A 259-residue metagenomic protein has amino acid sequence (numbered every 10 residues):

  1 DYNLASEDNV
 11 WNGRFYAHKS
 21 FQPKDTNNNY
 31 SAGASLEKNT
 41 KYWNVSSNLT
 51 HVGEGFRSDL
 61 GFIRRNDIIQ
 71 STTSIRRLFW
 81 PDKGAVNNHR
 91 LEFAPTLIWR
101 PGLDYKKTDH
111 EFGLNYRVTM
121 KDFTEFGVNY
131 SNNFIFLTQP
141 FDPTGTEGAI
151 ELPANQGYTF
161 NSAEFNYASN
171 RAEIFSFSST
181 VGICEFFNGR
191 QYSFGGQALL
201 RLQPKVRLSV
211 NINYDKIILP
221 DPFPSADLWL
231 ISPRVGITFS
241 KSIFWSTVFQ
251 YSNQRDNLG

Functional and structural regions predicted by a protein language model:
D1-D8: Hydrophobic, small-residue-rich alpha-helical packing segments that form membrane-like cores
D8-G259: Exposed, low-structure sequence patches enriched in small/polar residues
